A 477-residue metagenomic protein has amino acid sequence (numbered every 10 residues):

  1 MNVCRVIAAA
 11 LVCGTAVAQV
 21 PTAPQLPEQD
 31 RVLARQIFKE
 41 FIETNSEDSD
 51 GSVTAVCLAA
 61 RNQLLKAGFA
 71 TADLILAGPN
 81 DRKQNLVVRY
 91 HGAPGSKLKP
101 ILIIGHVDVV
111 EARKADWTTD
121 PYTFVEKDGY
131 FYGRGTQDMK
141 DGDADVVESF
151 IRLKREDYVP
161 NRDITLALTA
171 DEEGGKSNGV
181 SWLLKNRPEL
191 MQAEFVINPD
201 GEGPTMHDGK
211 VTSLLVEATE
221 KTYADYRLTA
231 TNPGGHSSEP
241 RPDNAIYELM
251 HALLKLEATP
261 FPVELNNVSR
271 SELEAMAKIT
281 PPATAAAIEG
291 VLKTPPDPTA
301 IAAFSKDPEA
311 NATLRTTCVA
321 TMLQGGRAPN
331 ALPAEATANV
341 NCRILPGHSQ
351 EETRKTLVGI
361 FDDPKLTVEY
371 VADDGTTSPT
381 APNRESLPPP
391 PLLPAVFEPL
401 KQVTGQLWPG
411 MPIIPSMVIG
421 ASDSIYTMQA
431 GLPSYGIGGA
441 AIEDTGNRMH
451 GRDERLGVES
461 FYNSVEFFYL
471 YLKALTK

Functional and structural regions predicted by a protein language model:
N2-A9: Sec-dependent signal peptide recognition, specifically the positively charged N-region followed immediately by
C13-T15: N-terminal signal peptide c-region/cleavage motif recognized by signal peptidases
Q19, G201-N463, Y469, L475-T476: Metal-dependent amide/peptide-bond hydrolase catalytic core, centered on the "pita-bread" metallohydrolase fold
V20-R134, L153-R162, V340: Acidic/His- and Gly-rich active-site-bordering loop/insert found across diverse amide/peptide-bond hydrolases
P27-R35, S46-C57, D81, T136-M139 (+7 more regions): Solvent-exposed, acidic/flexible segments
K39-E47, R61-A70, E148-R155, P188-E189 (+7 more regions): Sec-exported extracytoplasmic/periplasmic mature domains
E47-S49, D81, P94, V107-E111 (+4 more regions): Solvent-exposed loop/turn segments at secondary-structure junctions within structured extracellular/periplasmic domains
Y130-F131, Q137-L215: Acidic/histidine-rich catalytic neighborhood of metal-dependent amide-processing enzymes
